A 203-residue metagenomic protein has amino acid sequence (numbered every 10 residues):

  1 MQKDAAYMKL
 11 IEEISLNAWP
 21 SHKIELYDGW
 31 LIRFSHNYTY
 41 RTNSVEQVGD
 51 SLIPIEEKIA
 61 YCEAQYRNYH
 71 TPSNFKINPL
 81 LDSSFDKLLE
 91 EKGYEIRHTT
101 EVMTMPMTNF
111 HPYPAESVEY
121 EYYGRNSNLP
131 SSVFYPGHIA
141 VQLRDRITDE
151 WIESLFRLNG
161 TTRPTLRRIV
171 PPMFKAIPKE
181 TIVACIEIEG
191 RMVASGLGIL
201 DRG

Functional and structural regions predicted by a protein language model:
M1-N68, L81, D86, P164-R167: N-terminal charged segments
L16-K23, H70-P72, R97-T99, F174-A184 (+1 more regions): A short helix-loop-beta-strand connector motif used in the catalytic cores of GNAT acetyltransferases and, in some
H22-I24, S132, G198: Short, exposed beta-strand/loop patches in secreted or surface proteins that constitute
I24, L89, G137-I139, T181-C185: Generic alpha-helical hydrophobic packing signal
D28-F34, E95-R97, V102-T104, C185 (+1 more regions): Conserved beta-strand in the GNAT
I53-R146: Acyl-donor-binding surface of acyltransferase catalytic domains
T148-F156: An amphipathic alpha-helix signature
F156, G160-G203: A conserved beta-strand-loop-helix scaffold within acyl/acetyltransferase catalytic domains
